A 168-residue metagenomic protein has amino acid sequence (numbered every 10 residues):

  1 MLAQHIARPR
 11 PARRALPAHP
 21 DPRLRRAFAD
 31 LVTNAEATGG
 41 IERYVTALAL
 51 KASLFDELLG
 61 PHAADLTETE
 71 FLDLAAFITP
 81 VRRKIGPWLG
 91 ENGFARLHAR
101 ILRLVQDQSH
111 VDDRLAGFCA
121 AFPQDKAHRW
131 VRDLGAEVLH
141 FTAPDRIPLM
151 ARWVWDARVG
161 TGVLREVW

Functional and structural regions predicted by a protein language model:
M1-A127, P144-W155, V159-W168: An N-terminal alpha-helical hairpin/helix-loop-helix interaction module that forms a charged, gly/pro-flexible surface
V131-R132: Small-residue hinge/turn detector
G135-A143: Short helix/strand-bridging catalytic loops that position acidic/His residues to coordinate divalent metals and engage
